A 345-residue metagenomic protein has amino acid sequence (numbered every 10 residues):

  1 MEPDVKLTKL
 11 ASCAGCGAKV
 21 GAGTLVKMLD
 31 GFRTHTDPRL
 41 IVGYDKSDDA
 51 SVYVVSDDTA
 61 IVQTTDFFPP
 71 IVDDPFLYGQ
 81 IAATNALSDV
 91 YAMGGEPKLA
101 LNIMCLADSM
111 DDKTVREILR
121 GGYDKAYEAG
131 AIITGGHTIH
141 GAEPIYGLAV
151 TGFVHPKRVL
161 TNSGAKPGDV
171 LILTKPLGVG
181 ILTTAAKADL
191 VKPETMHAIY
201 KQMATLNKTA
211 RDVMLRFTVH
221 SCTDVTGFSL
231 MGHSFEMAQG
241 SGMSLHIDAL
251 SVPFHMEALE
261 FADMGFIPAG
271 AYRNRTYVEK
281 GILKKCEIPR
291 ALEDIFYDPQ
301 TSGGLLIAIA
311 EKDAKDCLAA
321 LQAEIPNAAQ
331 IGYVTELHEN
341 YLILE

Functional and structural regions predicted by a protein language model:
M1-A92, A131, K166-I172, P176 (+1 more regions): N-terminal glycine-rich phosphate/pyrophosphate-binding loops that anchor nucleotide-derived ligands and cofactors
E2-C13, T24-K27, M110-I132, G141-P144 (+2 more regions): Glycine-/charge-enriched secondary-structure boundary and capping motifs
L40-V42, A50-Y53, S88-Y91, Y123 (+6 more regions): A generic local secondary-structure boundary/capping motif
S51-V62, A204-A210, T276-C286: Acidic-glycine-rich active-site phosphate/pyrophosphate-binding loop
D57-V72, L77, E96-V191, Y333: Glycine-rich anion-binding loops of enzyme active sites
P75-A100, E117-E128, L206-T218, V225-M237: Small-aliphatic-rich amphipathic alpha-helix that forms the alpha element of a beta-alpha
A149-R158, E194-M214, I288-R290: Active-site glycine-rich loop that binds ribose-phosphate moieties when present
